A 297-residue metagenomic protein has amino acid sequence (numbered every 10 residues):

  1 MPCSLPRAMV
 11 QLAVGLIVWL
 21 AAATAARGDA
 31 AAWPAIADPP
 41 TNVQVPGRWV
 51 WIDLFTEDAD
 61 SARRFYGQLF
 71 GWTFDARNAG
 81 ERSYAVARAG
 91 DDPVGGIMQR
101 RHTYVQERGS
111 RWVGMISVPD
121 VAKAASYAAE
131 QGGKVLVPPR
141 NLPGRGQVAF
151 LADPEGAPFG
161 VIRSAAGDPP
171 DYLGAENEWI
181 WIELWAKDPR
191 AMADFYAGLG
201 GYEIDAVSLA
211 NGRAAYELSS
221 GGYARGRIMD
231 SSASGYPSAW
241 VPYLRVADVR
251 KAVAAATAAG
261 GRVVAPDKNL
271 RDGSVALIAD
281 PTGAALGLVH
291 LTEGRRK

Functional and structural regions predicted by a protein language model:
M1-A13: Bacterial N-terminal signal peptides that target proteins for export
Q11-A23: Bacterial N-terminal signal peptides
R27-Q44, A125, A129-L184, D205-G221 (+3 more regions): Vicinal oxygen chelate
P46, V50-D92, E130, L136-G146 (+5 more regions): Core segments of cupin and vicinal oxygen chelate
G47-E57, A85-R88, T103-Y127, Q147-L151 (+3 more regions): Vicinal oxygen chelate
G71, D120, P158, V241 (+1 more regions): Extracellular/lumenal glycan-associated surfaces
G95-I97, R227-I228: A short acidic-to-branched-hydrophobic micro-motif
G96-R101, V105, V137: DNA polymerase sliding clamps and clamp-related checkpoint/processivity subunits
